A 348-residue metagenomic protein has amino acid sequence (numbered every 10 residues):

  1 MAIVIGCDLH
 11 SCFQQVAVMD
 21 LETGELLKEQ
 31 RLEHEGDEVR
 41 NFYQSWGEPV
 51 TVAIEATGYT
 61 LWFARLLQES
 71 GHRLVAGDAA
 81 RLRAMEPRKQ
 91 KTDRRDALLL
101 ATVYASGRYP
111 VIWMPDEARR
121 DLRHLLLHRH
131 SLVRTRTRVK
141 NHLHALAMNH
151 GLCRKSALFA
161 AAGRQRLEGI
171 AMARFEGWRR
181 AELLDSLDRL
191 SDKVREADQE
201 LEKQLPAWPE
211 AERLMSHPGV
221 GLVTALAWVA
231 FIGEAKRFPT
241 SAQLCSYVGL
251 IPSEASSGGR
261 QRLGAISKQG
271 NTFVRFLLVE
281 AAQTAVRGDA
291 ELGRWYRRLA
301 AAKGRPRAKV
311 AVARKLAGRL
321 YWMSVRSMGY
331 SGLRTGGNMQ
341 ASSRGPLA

Functional and structural regions predicted by a protein language model:
M1-A348: A detector of single, family-specific signature residues that are central to catalytic or substrate-handling motifs
